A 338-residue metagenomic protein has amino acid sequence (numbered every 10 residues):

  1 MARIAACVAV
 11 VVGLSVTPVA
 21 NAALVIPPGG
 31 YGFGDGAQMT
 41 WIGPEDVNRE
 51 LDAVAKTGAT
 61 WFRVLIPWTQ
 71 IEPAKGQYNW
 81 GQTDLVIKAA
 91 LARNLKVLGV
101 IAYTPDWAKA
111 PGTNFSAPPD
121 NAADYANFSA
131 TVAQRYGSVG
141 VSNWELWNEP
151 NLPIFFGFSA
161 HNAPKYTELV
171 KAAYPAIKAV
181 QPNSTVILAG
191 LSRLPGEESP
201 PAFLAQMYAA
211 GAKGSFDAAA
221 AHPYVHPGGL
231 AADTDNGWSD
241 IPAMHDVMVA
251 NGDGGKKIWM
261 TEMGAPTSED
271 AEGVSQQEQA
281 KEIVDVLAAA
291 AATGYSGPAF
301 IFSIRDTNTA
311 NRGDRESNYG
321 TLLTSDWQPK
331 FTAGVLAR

Functional and structural regions predicted by a protein language model:
M1-A22: Secretory targeting and sorting signals
A23-T60, L65: Boundary/entry segment of secreted carbohydrate-active catalytic domains
T40-K56, D124-A133, E198-A210, A280-A289: Short, acidic/polar
A53-G196, H226: Substrate-binding cleft and catalytic face of glycoside hydrolase catalytic domains, especially the flexible beta-alpha
F62, G99-I101, S129-S142, N148 (+4 more regions): Aromatic- and acid-rich polysaccharide-binding/catalytic face of secreted or lumenal carbohydrate-active enzymes
N79, L98, Y125, R135 (+6 more regions): Aromatic-rich peripheral "rim/lid" segments of glycoside hydrolase catalytic domains that contact and position glycan
V86-L95, R135-G140, A172-S184, A212-S215 (+3 more regions): A structural motif corresponding to the C-terminal end of an alpha-helix and its immediate exit/capping segment
F155-F156, L188-P195, A221-A231, M248-I283 (+1 more regions): Active-site clefts of carbohydrate-active enzymes
